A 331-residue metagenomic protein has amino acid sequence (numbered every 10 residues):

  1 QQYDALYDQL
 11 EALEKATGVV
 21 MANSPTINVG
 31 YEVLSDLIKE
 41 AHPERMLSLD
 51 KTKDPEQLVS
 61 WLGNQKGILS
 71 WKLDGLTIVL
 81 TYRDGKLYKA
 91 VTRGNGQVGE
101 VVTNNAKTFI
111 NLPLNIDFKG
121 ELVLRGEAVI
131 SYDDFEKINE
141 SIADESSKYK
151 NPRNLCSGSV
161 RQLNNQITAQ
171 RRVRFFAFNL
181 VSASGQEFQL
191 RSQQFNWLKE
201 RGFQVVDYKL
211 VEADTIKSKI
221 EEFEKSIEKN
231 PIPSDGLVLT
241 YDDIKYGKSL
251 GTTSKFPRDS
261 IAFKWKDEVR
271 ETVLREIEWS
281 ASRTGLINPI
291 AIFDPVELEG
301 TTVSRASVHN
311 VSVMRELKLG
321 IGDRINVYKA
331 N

Functional and structural regions predicted by a protein language model:
Q1-N331: RNA/tRNA-interacting regions in translation and RNA-turnover enzymes
